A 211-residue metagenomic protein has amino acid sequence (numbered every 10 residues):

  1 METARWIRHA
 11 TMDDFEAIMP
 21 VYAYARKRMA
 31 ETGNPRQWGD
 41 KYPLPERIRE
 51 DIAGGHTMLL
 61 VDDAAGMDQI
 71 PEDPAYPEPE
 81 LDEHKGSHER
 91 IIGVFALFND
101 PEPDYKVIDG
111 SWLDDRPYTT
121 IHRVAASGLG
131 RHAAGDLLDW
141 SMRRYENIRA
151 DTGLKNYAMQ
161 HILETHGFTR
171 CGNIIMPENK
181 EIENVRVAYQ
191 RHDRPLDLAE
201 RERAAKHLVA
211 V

Functional and structural regions predicted by a protein language model:
R5-P20: A short beta-loop-alpha structural element at the N-terminal edge of CoA-dependent acyl/N-acetyltransferase catalytic
R26-E46: Conserved GNAT-fold acetyl-CoA-binding loop/helix
G54-A96: Conserved beta-hairpin
G55, E183-Q190: Short hydrophobic/aromatic beta-strand or adjacent loop that forms the aromatic wall/cage of a ligand/substrate-binding
P77-E89, A96-L129, P177-E181: Conserved acyl-donor/pantetheine-binding loop and adjacent beta-alpha core of acyl/acetyltransferases and related
A126-R143, Y157-T165: Conserved acetyl-CoA-binding loop-helix of GNAT-fold acetyltransferases
R144-L154: Conserved GNAT acetyl-CoA-binding A-motif
D151, T169-N184: Conserved catalytic-core motifs of GNAT/GCN5-like acyltransferases
